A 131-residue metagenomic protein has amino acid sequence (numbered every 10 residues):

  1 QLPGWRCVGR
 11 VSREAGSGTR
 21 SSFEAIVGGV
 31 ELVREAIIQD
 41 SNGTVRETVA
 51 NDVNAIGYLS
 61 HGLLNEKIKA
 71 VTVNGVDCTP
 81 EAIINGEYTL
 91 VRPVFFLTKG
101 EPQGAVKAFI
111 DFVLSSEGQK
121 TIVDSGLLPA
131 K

Functional and structural regions predicted by a protein language model:
Q1-K131: Exported/periplasmic ABC-transporter solute-binding proteins
